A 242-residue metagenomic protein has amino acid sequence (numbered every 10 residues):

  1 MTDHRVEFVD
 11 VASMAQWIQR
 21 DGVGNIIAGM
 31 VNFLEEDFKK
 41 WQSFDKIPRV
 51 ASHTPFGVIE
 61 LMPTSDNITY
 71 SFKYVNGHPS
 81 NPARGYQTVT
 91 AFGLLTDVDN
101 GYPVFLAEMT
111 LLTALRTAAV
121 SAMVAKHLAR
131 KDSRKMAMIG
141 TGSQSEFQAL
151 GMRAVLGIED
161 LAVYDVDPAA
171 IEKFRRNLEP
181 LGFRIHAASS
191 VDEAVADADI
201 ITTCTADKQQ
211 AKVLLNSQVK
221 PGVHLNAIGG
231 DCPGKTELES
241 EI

Functional and structural regions predicted by a protein language model:
M1-A114, A122, D132: N-terminal ligand-binding/catalytic initiation module
L128-K135, G157, K220-P221: Short helix-loop-beta connector
T141-G142: Glycine-rich Rossmann-fold phosphate-binding loop(s) that bind the pyrophosphate of adenine dinucleotide cofactors
V155-E179: NAD(P)-binding Rossmann-fold cofactor-contacting core
F183-A198, L214: Short acidic low-complexity segments
D197, K208-H224: Rossmann-fold NAD(P) dinucleotide-binding segment
T205-D207, G229-G230: Short glycine-/small-residue-rich Rossmann-like dinucleotide-binding loops
Q218-V219, I228-I242: Rossmann-fold NAD(P)-binding glycine/threonine-rich loop
